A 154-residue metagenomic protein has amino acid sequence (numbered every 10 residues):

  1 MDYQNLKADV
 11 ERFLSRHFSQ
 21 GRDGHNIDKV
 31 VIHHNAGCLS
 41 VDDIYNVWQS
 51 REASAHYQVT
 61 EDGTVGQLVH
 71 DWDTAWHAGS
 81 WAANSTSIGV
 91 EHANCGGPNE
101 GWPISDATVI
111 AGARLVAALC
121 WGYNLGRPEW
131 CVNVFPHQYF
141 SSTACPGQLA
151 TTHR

Functional and structural regions predicted by a protein language model:
M1-G24, C95-R154: Basic/polar, cationic surfaces and motifs that engage anionic cell-wall and phosphate/carboxylate ligands
M1-N84: N-terminal catalytic cores of peptidoglycan-degrading enzymes
N35, A93-C95: Short strand-loop junctions, especially beta-strand C-caps/beta-turns that link beta-sheets to coils or alpha-helices
T60, T64, T74, T86 (+3 more regions): Residue-identity detector for threonine
